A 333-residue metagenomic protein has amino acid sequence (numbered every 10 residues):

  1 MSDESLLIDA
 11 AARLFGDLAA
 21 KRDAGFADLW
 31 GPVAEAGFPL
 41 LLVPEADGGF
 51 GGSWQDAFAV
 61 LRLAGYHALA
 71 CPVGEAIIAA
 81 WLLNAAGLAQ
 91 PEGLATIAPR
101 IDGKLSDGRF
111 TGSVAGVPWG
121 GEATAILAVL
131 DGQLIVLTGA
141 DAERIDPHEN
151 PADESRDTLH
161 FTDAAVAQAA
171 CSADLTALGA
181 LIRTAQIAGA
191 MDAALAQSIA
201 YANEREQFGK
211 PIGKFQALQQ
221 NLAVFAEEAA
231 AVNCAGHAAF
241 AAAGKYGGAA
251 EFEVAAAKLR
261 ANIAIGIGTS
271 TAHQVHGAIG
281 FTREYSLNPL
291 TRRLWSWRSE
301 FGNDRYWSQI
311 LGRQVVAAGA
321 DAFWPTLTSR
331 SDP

Functional and structural regions predicted by a protein language model:
M1-H67, L181-P333: Alpha-helical interface subdomain recognition
A68-G74, W81, G87-A196, P325-P333: FAD-binding core of flavoproteins
G74-I77, A217: Short beta->alpha linker loops
